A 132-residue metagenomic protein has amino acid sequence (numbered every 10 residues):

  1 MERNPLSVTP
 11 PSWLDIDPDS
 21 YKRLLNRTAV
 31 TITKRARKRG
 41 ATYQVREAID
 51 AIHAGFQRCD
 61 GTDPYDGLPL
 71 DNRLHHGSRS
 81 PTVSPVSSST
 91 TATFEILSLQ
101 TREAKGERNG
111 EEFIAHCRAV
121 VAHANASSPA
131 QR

Functional and structural regions predicted by a protein language model:
M1-R132: Replace "small metal-dependent catalytic modules" with "small catalytic or cofactor-binding modules
